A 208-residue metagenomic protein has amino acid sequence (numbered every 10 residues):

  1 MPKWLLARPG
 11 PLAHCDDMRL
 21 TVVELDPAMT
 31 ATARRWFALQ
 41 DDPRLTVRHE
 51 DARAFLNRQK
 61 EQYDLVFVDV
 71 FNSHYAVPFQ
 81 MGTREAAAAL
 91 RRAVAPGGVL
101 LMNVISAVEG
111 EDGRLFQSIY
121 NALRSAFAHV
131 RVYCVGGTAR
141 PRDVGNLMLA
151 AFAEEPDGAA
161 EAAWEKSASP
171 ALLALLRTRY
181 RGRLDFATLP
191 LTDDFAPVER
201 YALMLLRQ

Functional and structural regions predicted by a protein language model:
M1-L101, E109-F116, R124-A126: The AdoMet/dcAdoMet-binding core of the Class I SAM-like
S118-A122, L147: Alpha-helical scaffold elements adjacent to nucleotide-binding pockets in ATP/GTP-utilizing enzyme cores
R131-Q208: Soluble small-group transferase modules, centered on the S-adenosyl donor enzyme superfamily
